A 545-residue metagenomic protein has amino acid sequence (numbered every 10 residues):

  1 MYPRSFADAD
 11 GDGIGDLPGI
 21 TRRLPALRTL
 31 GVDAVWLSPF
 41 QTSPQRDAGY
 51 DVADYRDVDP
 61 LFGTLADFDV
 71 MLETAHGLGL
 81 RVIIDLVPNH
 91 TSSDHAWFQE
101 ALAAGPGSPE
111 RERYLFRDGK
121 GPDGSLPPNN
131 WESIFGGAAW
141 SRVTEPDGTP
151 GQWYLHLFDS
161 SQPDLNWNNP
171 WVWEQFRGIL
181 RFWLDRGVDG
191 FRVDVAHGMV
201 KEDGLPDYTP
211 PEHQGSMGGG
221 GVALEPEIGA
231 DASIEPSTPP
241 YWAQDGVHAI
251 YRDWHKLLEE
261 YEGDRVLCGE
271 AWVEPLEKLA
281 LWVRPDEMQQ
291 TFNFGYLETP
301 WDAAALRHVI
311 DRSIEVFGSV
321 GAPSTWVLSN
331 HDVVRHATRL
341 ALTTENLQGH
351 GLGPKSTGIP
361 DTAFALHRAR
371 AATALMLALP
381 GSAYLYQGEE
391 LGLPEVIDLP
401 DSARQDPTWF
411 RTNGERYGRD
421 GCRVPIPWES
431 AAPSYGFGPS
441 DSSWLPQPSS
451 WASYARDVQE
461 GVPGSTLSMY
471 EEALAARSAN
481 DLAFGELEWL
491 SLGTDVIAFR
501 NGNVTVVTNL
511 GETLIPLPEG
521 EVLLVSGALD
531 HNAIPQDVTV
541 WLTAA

Functional and structural regions predicted by a protein language model:
M1-E521, S526-A545: Active-site and adjacent substrate-binding regions of carbohydrate-active enzymes
